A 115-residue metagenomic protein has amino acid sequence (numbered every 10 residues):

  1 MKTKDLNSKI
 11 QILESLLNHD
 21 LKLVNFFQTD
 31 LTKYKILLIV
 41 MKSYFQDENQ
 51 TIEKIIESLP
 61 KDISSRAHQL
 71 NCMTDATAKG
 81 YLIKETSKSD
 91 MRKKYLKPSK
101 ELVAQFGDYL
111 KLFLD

Functional and structural regions predicted by a protein language model:
I10-V40: Short alpha-helical segments that sit at the start of domains
I12, D20, G107-D115: Amphipathic alpha-helical dimerization/coiled-coil segments that flank or bridge DNA-binding/regulatory modules
M41-F45: Regular secondary-structure segments
Q46-L59: Short acidic, hydrophobic short linear motifs in intrinsically disordered regions
I63-A78: Short amphipathic alpha-helical interaction segments
T77-S87: A short, conserved structural fragment
S87-L110: Short, cationic-aromatic polyanion-contact patches
